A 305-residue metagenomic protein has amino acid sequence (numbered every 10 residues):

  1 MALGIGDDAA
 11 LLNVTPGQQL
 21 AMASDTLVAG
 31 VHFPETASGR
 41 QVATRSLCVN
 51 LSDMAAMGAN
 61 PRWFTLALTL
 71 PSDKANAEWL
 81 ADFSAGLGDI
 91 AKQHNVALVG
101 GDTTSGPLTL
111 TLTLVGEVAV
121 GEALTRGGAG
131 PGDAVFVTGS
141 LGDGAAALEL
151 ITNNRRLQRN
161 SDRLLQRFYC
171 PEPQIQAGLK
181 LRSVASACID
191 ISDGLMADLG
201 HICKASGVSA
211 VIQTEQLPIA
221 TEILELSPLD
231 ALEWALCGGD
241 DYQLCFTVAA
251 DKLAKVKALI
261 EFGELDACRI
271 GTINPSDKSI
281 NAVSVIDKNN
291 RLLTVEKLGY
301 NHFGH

Functional and structural regions predicted by a protein language model:
M1-A55, L298: N-terminal glycine-rich phosphate/pyrophosphate-binding loops that anchor nucleotide-derived ligands and cofactors
L11, N50, G58, L98 (+4 more regions): Residue-level signal for inorganic ion chemistry
V14, L20, L27, N60-L150 (+1 more regions): Glycine-rich anion-binding loops of enzyme active sites
S38, S72-A97, T104-L108, V115 (+2 more regions): Glycine-/charge-enriched secondary-structure boundary and capping motifs
A123, A147, A177, K255-L259: Hydrophobic side chains in well-ordered alpha-helices
A145-D162: Short, compositionally biased
R159-H201: Polyanion-binding loop/helix "lid" in catalytic or ligand-binding cores
